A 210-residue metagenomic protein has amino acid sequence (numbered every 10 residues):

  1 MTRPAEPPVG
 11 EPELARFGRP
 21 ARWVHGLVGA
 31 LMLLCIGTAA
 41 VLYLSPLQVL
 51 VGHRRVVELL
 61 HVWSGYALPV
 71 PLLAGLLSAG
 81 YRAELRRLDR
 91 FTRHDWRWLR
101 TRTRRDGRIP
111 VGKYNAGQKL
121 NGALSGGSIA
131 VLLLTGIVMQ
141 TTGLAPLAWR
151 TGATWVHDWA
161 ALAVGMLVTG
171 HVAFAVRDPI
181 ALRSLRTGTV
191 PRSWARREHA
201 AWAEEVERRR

Functional and structural regions predicted by a protein language model:
M1-R210: Membrane-embedded alpha-helical bundles that constitute the cytochrome b-like, heme-associated redox core of multi-pass
